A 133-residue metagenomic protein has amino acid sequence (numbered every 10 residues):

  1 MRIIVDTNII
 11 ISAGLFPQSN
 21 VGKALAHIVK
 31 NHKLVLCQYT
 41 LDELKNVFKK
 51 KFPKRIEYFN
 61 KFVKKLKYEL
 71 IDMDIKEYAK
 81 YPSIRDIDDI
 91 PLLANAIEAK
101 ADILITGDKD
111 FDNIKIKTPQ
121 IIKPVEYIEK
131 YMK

Functional and structural regions predicted by a protein language model:
M1-R2: Residues that mark the start of a beta-strand
V5, L15, V21-K50: PIN/NYN-family metal-dependent endoribonuclease catalytic core
D6-T7, C37, G107, P124: A secondary-structure boundary/capping signal
I9-I10, T40, L92, D110-F111 (+1 more regions): Alpha-helix capping/helix-boundary segments
D42-K76, L92: Domain-scale selection of a single, long terminal region that carries the protein's primary operational module
E69-I103, K109: Active-site neighborhoods of divalent-metal-dependent phosphate/nucleic-acid chemistry enzymes
P82, K109-K133: Acidic, PIN/NYN-like endoribonuclease modules and their adjacent C-terminal/linker elements
